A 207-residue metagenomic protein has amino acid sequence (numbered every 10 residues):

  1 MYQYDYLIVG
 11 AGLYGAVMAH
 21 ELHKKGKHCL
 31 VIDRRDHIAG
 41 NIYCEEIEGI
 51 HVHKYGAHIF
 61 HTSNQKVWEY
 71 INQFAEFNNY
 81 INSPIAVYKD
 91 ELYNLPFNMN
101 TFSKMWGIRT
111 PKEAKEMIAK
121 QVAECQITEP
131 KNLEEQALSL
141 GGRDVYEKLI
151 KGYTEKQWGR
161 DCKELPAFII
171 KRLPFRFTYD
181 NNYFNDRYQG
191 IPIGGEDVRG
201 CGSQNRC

Functional and structural regions predicted by a protein language model:
Y4-V31: N-terminal Rossmann-like FAD-binding beta1-loop-alpha1 element of flavoenzymes
L13-Y14, D36-H37, N100, E155-K156: Short, solvent-exposed loop/turn segments at secondary-structure junctions
A19-E21, Y43-C44, N72-Q73: Short amphipathic alpha-helical segments
H23-I47: Glycine-rich FAD pyrophosphate-binding loop
G26, I71, A75, R206-C207: Glycine-centered loop/turn motif at secondary-structure junctions
E48-E124: Dinucleotide-binding Rossmann-like beta1-alpha1 core, especially the glycine-rich loop that anchors the ADP
E91-Y93, N100-C207: Active-site/ligand-binding neighborhood in enzyme catalytic cores
